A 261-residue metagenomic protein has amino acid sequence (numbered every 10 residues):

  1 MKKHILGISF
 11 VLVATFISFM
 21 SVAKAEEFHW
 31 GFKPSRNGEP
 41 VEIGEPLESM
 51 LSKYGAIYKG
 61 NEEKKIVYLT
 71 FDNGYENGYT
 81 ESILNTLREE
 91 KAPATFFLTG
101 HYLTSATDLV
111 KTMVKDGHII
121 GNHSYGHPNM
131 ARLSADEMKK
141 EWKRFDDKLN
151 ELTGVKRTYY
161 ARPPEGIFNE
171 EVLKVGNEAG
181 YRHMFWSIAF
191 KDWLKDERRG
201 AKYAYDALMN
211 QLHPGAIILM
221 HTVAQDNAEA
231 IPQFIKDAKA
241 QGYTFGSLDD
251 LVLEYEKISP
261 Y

Functional and structural regions predicted by a protein language model:
K2-T70, E76-N85, E89, Y203 (+2 more regions): N-terminal pre-catalytic segment of deacetylase/amide-hydrolase enzymes
P46, Y79, P128-T153, I167-P214 (+1 more regions): Alpha-helical scaffold elements lining the catalytic groove of polysaccharide deacetylases
Y54-G55, L84, T107-K111, K139-D146 (+1 more regions): Generic structural signal for well-ordered alpha-helices, preferentially at hydrophobic/aromatic core positions
E62-I66, Y75, E89, H101 (+2 more regions): Active-site-adjacent structural elements in enzyme catalytic domains
V67-T70, A94-L98, I119-S124, Y159-P163 (+3 more regions): Structural recognition of the beta-strand scaffold that forms the well-ordered cores of secreted hydrolase catalytic
N73-N77, G100-T104, I120, G126-M130 (+6 more regions): Solvent-exposed loop/turn segments at secondary-structure junctions within structured extracellular/periplasmic domains
I83-K91, L103-H123, G176-E178, A207-N210: Acidic (Asp/Glu)-rich catalytic clusters
H213-D249: Catalytic grooves of carbohydrate-active enzymes
